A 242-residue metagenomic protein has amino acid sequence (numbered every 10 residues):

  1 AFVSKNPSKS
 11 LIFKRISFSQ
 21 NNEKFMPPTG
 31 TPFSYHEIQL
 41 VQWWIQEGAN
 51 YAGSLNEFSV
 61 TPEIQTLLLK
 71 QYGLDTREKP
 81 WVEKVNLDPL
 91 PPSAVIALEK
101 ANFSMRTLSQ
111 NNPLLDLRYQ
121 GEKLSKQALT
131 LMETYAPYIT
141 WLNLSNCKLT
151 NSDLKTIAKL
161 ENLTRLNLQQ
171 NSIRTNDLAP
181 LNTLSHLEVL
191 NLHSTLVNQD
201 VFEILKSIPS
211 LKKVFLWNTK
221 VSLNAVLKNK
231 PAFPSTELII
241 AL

Functional and structural regions predicted by a protein language model:
A1-A97, A101, P113-L115: Aromatic- and Gly/Pro-enriched helix-to-coil junctions and flexible linker segments
M26, A128, L149-D153, I173-D177 (+2 more regions): The leucine-rich repeat
R77-S172: LRR N-terminal entry segment and analogous cap-like coil->beta motifs
M132-E133, I157, L178-L181, L205 (+1 more regions): Hydrophobic anchor residues at the C-terminal helix/turn of individual leucine-rich repeat
I139, L163, L187, L211 (+1 more regions): Conserved hydrophobic position(s) of the canonical leucine-rich repeat
F202-L242: Leucine-rich solenoid repeat scaffolds
